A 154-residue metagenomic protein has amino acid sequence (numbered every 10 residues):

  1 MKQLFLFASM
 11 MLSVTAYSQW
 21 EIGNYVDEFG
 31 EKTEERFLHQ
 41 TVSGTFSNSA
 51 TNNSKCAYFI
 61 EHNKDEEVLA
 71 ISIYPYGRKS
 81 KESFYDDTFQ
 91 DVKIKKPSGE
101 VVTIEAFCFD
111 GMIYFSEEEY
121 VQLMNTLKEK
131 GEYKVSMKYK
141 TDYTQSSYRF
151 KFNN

Functional and structural regions predicted by a protein language model:
Q3-A16: Sec-dependent N-terminal signal peptides
S18-N154: A generic "folded-domain core" signal
